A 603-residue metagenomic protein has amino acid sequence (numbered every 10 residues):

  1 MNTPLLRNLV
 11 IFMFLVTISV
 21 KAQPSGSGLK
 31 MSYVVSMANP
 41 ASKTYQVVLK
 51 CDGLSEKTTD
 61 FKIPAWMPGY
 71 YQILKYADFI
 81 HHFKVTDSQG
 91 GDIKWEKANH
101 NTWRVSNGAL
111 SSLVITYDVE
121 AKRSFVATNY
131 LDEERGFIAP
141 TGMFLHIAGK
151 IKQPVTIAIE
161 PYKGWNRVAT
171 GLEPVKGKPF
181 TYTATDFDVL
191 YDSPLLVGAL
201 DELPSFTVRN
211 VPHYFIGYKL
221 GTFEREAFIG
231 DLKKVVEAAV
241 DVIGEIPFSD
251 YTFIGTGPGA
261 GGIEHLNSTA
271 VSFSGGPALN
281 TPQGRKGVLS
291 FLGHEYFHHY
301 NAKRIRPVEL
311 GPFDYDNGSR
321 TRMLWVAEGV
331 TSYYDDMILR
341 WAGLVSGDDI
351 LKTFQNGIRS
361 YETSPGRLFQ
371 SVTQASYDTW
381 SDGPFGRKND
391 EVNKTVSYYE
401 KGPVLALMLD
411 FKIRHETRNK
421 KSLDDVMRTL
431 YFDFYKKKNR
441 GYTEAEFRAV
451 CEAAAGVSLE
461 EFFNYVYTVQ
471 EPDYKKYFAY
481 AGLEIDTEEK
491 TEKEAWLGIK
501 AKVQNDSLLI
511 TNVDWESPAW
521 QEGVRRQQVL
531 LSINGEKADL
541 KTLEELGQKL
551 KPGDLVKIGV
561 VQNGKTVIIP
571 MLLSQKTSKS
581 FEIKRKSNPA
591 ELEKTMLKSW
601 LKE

Functional and structural regions predicted by a protein language model:
M1-G28: Bacterial Sec-dependent N-terminal signal peptides
P24-W66: Early extracytoplasmic/domain-onset interaction patches
K30-S32, T44-V48, T58-D60, S112-V114 (+4 more regions): Intrinsic-disorder/low-complexity, polar/charged segments enriched in Ser/Thr/Lys/Arg/Asp/Glu/Gln
C51-Q89: N-terminal, post-signal-peptide region of Sec/Tat-exported proteins
I73-H82, T86-F248: Non-catalytic architectural context of zinc metalloproteases
L74, I151, T222-K234, P282-G287 (+12 more regions): Soluble non-cytosolic domains of exported or imported proteins
E202-L324, V330, Y334: Juxtacatalytic substrate-recognition/specificity segment
D335, V345-E603: C-terminal recognition in membrane/secretory proteostasis and scaffolding
